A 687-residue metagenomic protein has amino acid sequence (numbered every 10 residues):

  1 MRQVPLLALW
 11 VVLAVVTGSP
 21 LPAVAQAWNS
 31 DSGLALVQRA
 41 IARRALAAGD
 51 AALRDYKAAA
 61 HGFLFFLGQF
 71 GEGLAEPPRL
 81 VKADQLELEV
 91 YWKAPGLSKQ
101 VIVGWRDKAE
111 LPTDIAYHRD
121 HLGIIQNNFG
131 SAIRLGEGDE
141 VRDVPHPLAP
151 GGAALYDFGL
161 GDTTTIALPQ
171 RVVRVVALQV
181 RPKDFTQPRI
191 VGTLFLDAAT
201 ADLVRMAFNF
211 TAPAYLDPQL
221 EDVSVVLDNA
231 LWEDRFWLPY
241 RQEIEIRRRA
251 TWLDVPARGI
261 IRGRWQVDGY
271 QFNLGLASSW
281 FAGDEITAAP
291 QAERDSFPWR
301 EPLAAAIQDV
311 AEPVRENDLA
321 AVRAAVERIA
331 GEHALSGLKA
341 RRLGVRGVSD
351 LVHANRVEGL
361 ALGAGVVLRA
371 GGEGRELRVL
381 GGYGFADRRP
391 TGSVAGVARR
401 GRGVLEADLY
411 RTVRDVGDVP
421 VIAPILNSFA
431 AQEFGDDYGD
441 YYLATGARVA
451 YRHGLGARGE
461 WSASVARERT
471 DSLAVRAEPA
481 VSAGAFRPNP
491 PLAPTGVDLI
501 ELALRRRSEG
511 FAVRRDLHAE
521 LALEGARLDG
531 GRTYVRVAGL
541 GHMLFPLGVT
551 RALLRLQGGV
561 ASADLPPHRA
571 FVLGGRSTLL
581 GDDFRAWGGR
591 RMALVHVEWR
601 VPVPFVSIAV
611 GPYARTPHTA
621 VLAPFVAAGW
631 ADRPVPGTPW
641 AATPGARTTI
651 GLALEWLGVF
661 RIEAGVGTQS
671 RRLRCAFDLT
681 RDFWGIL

Functional and structural regions predicted by a protein language model:
L7-S19: Bacterial N-terminal signal peptides
Q26-V191, A212-L216, I246-H353, H453-G454 (+2 more regions): Structured extracytoplasmic
G192-L194, A198, S224-E233, V267: Extended lipid/amphipathic-ligand handling interfaces
P213-A214, D350-V352, L380-G382, E433-D437 (+4 more regions): Extracellular loop and loop/strand-boundary signature of outer-membrane beta-barrel proteins
F236, G344, V367-R402, A457 (+2 more regions): C-terminal transmembrane beta-barrel domains of outer membrane proteins
A250-P256, G401-T445, A450-H453, A474-V475 (+3 more regions): Outer-membrane beta-barrel translocator/channel fold
E285, D295-P302, I307-P313, N317-V326 (+8 more regions): Flexible, glycine-rich linker and terminal segments associated with outer-membrane beta-barrel/transport systems
V367-L368, Q432-S472, P494-L517, D529-G530 (+2 more regions): Outer-membrane beta-barrel transmembrane strands
